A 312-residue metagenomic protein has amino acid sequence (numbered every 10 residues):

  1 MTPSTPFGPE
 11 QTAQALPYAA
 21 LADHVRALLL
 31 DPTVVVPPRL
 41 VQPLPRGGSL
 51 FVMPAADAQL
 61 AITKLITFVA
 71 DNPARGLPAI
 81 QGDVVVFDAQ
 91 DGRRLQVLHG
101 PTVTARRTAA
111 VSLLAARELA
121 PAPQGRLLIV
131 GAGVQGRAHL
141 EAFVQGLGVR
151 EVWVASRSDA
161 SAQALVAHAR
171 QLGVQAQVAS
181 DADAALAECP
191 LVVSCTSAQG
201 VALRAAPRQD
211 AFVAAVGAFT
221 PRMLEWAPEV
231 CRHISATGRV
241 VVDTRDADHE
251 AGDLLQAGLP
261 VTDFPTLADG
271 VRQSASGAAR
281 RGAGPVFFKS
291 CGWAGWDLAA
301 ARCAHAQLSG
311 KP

Functional and structural regions predicted by a protein language model:
M1-V103, L113, A120, A227 (+2 more regions): N-terminal ligand-binding/catalytic initiation module
L119-R126, G148, Q209: Short helix-loop-beta connector
A132-G133: Glycine-rich Rossmann-fold phosphate-binding loop(s) that bind the pyrophosphate of adenine dinucleotide cofactors
G146-G148, A205-D210, V230-A236, P260: Short, conserved loop/helix-junction motifs that constitute active-site signature segments in enzyme catalytic cores
G146-L172: NAD(P)-binding Rossmann-fold cofactor-contacting core
G173-C189, L203-A205: Short acidic low-complexity segments
V216-S276: Rossmann-fold NAD(P)-binding glycine/threonine-rich loop
G277-P312: C-terminal helix-to-coil terminal segments
